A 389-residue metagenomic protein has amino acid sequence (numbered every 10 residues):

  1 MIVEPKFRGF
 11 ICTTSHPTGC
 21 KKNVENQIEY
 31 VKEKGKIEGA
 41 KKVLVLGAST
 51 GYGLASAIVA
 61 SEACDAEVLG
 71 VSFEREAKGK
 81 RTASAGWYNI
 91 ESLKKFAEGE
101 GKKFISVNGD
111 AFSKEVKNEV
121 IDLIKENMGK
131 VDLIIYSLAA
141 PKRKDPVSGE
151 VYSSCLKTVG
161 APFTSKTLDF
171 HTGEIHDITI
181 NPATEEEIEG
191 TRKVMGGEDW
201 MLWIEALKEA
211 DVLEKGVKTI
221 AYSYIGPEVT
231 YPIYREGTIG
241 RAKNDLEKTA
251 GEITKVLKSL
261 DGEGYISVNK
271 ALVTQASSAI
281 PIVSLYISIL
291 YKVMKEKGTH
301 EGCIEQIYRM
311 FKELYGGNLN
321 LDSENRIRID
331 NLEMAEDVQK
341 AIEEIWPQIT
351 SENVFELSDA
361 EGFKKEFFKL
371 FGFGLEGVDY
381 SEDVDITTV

Functional and structural regions predicted by a protein language model:
M1-E25, E98-G99, V229-V389: NAD(P)H-dependent oxidoreductase Rossmann-fold/reductase module
E29, K34-F73, A77: Canonical Rossmann dinucleotide-binding motif of NAD(H)/NADP(H)-dependent dehydrogenases/reductases, specifically
L46, V131-A139, K218-S223: Rossmann-fold scaffold of SDR-type NAD(P)-dependent oxidoreductases
G47-L54, F112-K114, A139-R143, I225-V229: Gly/Ser/Thr-rich loops at beta-strand to alpha-helix junctions that form or flank small-molecule/cofactor-binding
D65-I105, D110: Glycine-rich phosphate-binding loop and adjoining beta1-alpha1-beta2 segment of Rossmann-like nucleotide-binding folds
N108-V120: The beta1-alpha1 cofactor-binding region of Rossmann-like NAD(H)/NADP(H)-dependent oxidoreductases
E119-S148: A glycine-rich helix->loop->beta "capping" turn within Rossmann-like NAD(P)(H)-dependent oxidoreductase domains
S154-D261, V268-Y291: Catalytic loop of short-chain dehydrogenase/reductase
